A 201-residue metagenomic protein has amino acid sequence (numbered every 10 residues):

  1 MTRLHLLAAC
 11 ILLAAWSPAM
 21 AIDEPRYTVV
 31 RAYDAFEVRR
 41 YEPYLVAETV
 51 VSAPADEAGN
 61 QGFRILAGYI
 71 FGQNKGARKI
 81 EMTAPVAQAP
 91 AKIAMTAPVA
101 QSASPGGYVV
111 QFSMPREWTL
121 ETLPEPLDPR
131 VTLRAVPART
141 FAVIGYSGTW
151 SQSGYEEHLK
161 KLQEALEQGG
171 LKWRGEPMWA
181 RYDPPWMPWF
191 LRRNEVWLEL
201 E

Functional and structural regions predicted by a protein language model:
T2-E201: A solvent-exposed interaction/effector surface
